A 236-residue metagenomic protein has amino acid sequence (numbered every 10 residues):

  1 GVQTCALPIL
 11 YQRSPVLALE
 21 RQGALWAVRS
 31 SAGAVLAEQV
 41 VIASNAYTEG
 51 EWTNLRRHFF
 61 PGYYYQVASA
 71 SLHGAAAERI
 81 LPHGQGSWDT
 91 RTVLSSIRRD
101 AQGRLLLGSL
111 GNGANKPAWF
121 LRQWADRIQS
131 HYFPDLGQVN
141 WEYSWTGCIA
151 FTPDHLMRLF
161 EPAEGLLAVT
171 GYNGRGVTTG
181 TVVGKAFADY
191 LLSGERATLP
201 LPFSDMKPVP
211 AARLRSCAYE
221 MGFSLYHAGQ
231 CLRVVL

Functional and structural regions predicted by a protein language model:
G1-L7: Short, small-residue-biased leader/transition segments that mark boundaries at the very start of proteins
Q3, Q12, A24, G103 (+1 more regions): Residue-level signal for beta-strand positions within conserved beta-sheet cores that form or flank
P8-I9, L166: Short, conserved active-site loop motifs that form the nucleotide-linked donor/cofactor pocket
I9-W26: A conserved short coil-to-beta-strand element within the FAD-binding core of flavoproteins
V16, A34-G74, E78-E164: Active-site substrate-recognition segment that forms the wall of the catalytic cavity or substrate channel
N115-P117, R122-L232: C-terminal catalytic lobe of FAD-dependent flavoproteins
V235-L236: Terminal low-complexity segments of carbohydrate-biosynthetic enzymes
